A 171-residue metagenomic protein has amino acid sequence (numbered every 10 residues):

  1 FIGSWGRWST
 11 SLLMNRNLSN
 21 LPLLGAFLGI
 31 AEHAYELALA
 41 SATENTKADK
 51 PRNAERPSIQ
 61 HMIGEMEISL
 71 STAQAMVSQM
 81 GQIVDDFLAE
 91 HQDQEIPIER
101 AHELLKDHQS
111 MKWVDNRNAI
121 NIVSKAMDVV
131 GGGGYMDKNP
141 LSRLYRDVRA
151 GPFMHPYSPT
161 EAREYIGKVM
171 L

Functional and structural regions predicted by a protein language model:
F1-S71: Glycine-rich beta->alpha junctions and the first turn(s) of the following alpha-helix
G29-E32, G64-S71, Q109, W113-I120 (+2 more regions): Generic structural signal for well-ordered, non-transmembrane alpha-helical segments in soluble/cytosolic regions
E36, A40-T43, A75-S78, Q82 (+3 more regions): Charged/polar positions within long, soluble alpha-helices
K47-N53, E90, G134, K138: Flexible, glycine/charged-enriched surface loops at secondary-structure junctions
I63-M66, A101-L104, H108, L141: Hydrophobic packing residues in well-ordered alpha-helices of helical domains and bundles
Q74-V114, M127-V130, Y135: C-terminal helix-coil-helix/basic helical segment that borders enzyme active sites and/or dimer interfaces and provides
V130-L171: Glycine-rich phosphate/cofactor-binding loops in nucleotide/flavin-utilizing enzymes
